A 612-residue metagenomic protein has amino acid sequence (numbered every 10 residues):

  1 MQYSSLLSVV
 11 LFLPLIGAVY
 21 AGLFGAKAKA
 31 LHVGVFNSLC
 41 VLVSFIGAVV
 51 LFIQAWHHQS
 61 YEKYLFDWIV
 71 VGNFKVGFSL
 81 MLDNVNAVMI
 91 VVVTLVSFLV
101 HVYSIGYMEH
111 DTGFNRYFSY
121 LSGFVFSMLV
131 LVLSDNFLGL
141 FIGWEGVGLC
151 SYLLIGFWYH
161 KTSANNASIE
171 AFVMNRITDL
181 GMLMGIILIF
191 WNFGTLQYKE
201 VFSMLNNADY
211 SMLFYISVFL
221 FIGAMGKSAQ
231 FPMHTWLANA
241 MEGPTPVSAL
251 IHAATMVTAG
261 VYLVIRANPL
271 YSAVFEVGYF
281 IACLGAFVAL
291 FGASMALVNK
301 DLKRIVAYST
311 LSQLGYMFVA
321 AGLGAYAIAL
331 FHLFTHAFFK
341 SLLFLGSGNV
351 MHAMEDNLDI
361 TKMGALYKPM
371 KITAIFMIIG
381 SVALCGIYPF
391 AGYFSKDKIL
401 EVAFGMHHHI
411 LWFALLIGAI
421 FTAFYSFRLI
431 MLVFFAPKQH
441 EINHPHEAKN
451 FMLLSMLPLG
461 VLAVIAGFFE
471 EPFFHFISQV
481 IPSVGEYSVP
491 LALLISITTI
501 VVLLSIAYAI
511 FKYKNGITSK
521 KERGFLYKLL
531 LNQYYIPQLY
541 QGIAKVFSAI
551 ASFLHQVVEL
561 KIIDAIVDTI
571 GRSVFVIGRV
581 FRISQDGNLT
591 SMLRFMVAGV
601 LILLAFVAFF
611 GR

Functional and structural regions predicted by a protein language model:
M1-F12, A28-V35, K75-V92, V130-G143 (+6 more regions): Membrane-entry segments of alpha-helical transmembrane domains in multi-pass membrane proteins
M1-S8, Y20-S119, N192-Y210, F214 (+6 more regions): Transmembrane helix-loop-helix hairpins at membrane boundaries of multipass inner-membrane proteins
V41-V50, F98, I186, S496-I510: Hydrophobic core of alpha-helical transmembrane segments in multi-pass integral membrane proteins
V49, K340, I420-F427, T499-K521: Hydrophobic alpha-helical membrane-embedded segments
Y61-K75, K199-L205, K398-V402, P472-V489: Membrane-interfacial helical/loop segments at transmembrane boundaries in membrane proteins
V85, T94-L140, L149-F451, M456 (+2 more regions): Hydrophobic transmembrane alpha-helices and their helix-loop junctions in integral membrane proteins
P445-Y508: Hard-cation-handling environments
I477-P490, I517-R612: Aromatic-capped, Gly/Pro-kinked transmembrane alpha-helices
